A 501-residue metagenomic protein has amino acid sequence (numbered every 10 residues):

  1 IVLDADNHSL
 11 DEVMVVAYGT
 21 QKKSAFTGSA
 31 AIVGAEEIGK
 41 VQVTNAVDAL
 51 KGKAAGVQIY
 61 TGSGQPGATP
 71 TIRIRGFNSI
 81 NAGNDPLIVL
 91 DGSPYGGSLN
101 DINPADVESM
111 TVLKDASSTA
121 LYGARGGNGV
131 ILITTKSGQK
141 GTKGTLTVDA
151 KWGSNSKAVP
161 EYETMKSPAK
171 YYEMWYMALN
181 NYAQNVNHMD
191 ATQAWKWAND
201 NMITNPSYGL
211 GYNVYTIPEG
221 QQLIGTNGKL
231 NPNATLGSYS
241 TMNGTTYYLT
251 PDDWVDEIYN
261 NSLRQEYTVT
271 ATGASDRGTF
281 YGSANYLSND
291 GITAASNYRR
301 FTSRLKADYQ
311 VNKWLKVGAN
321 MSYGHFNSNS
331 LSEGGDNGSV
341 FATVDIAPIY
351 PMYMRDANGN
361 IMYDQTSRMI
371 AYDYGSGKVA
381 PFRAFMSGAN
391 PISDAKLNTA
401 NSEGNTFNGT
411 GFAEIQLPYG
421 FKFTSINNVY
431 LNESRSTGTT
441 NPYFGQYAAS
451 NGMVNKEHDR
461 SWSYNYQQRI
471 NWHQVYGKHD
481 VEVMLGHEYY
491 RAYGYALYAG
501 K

Functional and structural regions predicted by a protein language model:
I1-R304, Y309-N312, K316-N320, G324 (+5 more regions): Short, small/polar-rich motifs associated with maturation and membrane association, primarily at protein termini
G19, G375-V379, Y430-L431: Short glycine-enriched loops at secondary-structure junctions
L50, A55, D345-I349, G477: Proline-centered flexible-loop/turn and helix-kink motifs
G209-L210, T216-P218, T226, G237-S240 (+4 more regions): Small-side-chain secondary-structure face that scaffolds active or pore-lining regions
N243-D252, Y281-S288, R383-D394, N441-M453 (+1 more regions): Flexible, solvent-exposed coil segments and beta strand-coil junctions, predominantly the extracellular/periplasmic
T246, G324, L331-T406, S461: Acidic/polar loop-and-plug regions of large Gram-negative outer-membrane beta-barrel proteins
